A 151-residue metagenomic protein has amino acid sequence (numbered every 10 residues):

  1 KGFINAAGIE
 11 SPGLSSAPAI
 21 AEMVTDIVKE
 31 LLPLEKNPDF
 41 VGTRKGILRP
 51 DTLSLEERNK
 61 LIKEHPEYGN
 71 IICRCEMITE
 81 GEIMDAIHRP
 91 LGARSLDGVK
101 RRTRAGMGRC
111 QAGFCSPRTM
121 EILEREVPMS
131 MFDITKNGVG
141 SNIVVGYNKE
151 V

Functional and structural regions predicted by a protein language model:
K1-I71, I78-L91, L96, R104-M107: C-terminal catalytic lobe of FAD-dependent flavoproteins
K36, L96, M129-K136: Short, surface-exposed acidic
T79-P90, G113-M131: Iron-sulfur (Fe-S) cluster-binding segments and ferredoxin-like electron-carrier domains, especially [2Fe-2S]
K100-S116, D133-V151: Short Fe-S-cluster ligation motifs
